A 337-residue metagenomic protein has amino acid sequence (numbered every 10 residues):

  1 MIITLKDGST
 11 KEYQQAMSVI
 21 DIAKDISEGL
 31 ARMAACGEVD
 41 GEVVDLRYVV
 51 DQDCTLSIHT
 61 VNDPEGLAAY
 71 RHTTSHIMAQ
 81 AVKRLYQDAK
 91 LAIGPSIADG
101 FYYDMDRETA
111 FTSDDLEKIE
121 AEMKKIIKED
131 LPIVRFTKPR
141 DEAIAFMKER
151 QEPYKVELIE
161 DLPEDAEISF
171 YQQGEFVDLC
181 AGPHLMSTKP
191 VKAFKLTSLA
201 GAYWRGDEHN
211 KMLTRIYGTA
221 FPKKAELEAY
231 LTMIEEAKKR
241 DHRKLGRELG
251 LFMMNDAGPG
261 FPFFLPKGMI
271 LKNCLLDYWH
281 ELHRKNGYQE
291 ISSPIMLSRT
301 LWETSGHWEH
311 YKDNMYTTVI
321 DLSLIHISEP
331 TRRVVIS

Functional and structural regions predicted by a protein language model:
G8-M17: Short, contiguous acidic and Ser/Thr-rich linear segments
M17-G29: Short amphipathic, charge-patterned alpha-helical segments
A34-Y48: Short acidic beta-strand-loop surface patches of small beta-rich interaction domains
D53-L56: Loop/turn positions that initiate beta-strands
I97, D106-G201, D207-P222, L227-G246: Non-catalytic interaction/regulatory segments
A145, S293-D313: Beta-rich nucleic-acid/ligand-interaction surfaces
G250-L301: Active-site pocket-lining segments that scaffold enzyme catalytic pockets across diverse folds
I325-S337: Single conserved hydrophobic/aromatic residue that forms the stacking wall/gate of nucleotide- or nucleobase-binding
